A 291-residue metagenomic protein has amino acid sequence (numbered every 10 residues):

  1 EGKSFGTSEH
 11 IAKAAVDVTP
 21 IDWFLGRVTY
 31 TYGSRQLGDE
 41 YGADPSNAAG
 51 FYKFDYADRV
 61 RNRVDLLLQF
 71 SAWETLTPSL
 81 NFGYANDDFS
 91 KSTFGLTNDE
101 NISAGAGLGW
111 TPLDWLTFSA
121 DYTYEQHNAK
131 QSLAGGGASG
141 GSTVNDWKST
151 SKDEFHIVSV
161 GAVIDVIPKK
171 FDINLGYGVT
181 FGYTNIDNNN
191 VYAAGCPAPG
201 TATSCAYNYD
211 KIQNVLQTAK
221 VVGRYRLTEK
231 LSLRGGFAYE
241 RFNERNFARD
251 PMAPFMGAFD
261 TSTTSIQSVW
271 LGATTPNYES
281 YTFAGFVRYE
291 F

Functional and structural regions predicted by a protein language model:
E1-F291: Gram-negative and organellar
